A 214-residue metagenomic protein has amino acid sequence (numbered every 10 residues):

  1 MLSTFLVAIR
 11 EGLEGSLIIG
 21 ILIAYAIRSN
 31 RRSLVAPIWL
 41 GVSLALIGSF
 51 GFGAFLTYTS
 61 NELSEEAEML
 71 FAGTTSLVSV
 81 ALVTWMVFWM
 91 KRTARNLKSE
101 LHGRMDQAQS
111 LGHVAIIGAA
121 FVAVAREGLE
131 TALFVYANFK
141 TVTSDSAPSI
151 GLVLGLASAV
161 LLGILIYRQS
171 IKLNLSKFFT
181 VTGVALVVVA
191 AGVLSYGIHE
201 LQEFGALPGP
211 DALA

Functional and structural regions predicted by a protein language model:
M1-A214: Multi-pass alpha-helical transmembrane bundle typical of ion/small-solute transporters and intramembrane aspartyl
